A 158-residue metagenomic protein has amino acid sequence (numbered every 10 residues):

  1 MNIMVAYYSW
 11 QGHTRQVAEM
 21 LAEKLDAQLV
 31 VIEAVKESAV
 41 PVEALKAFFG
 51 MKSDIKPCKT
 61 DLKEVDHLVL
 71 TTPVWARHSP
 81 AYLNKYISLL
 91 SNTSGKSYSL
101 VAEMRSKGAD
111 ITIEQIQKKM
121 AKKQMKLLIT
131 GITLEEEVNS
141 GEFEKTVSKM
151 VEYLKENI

Functional and structural regions predicted by a protein language model:
M1-T71, R77-K85, L89, K123-K126 (+1 more regions): N-terminal beta1-alpha1-beta2 submodule of the flavodoxin-like/Rossmannoid cofactor-binding fold
W10-H13, W75, R105-G108, E135-V138: Glycine-/small-residue-rich active-site loops that bind phosphorylated ligands and cofactors
M20-A22, V31, K85-Y86, L100 (+3 more regions): Flexible domain-boundary/linker segments
V35-A39, L134-S140: A short acidic, often aromatic-flanked loop/helix-cap motif at beta-alpha or helix-coil junctions that lines enzyme
T72-P73, A102: Conserved strand-to-loop "acid loop" that flanks and positions the catalytic carboxylate
S94-G95: A glycine-biased structural micro-motif
S99-L134, G141: Short, glycine-/small-residue-rich phosphate/pyrophosphate-handling segment
T112, N139-M150: Short, hydrophobic-biased amphipathic alpha-helical segments
